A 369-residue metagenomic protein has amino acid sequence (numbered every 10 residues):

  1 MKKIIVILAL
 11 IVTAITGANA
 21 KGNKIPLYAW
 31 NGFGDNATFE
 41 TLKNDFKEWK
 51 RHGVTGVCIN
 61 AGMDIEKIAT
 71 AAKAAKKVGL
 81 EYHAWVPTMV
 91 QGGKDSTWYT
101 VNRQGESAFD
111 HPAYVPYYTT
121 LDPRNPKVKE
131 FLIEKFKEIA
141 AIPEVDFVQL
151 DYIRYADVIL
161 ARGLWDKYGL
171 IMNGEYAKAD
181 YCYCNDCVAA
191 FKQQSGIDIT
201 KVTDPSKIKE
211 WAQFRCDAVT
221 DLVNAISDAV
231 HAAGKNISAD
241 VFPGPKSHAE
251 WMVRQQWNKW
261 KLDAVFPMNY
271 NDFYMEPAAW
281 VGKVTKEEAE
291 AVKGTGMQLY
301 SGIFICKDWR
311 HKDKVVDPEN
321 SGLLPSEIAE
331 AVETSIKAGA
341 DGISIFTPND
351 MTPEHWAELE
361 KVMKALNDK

Functional and structural regions predicted by a protein language model:
I5-A18: Hydrophobic h-region of N-terminal signal peptides that target proteins for export in Gram-negative bacteria
K21-K43, A239-P243, C306: Boundary/entry segment of secreted carbohydrate-active catalytic domains
D35-D64, I142-F147, W257-V265, T334-G342: Catalytic domains of carbohydrate-active enzymes, especially glycoside hydrolases
A37-D45, E66-A69, G93-K94, P243-N258 (+2 more regions): Alpha-helical scaffolding within the catalytic cores of extracellular/periplasmic polymer-degrading hydrolases
N44-W49, V54-K94, Y99-N102, E210-G234: Aromatic-lined substrate-binding rim segments of carbohydrate-active enzymes
A72, E81-I142, P318-G322, S326-A331: Active-site-adjacent "subsite" loops/lids of carbohydrate-active enzymes
Y114-L262, M268-A278: Polysaccharide-binding and catalytic clefts of secreted carbohydrate-active enzymes
L262, F266-W280, T295-K369: Substrate-binding cleft of secreted/luminal carbohydrate-active enzymes
